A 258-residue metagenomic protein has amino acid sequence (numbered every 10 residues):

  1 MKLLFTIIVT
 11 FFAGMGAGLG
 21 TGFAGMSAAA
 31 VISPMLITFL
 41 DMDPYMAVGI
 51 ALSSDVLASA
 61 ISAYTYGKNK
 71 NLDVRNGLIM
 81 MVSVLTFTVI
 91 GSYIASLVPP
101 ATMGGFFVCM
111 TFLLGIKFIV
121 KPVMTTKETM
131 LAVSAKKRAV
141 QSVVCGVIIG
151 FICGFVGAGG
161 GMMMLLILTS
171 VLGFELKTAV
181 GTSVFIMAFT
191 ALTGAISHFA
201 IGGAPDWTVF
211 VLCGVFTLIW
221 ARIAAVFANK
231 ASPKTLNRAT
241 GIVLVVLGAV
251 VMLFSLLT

Functional and structural regions predicted by a protein language model:
M1-L19, S27, S33-F39, P44 (+3 more regions): Juxtamembrane transmembrane-helix boundary motif
G18, V48-V56, V180-A191, L244: Transmembrane helix-bundle signature of multi-pass membrane transporters/permeases
F23-I32, G157-I167: Transmembrane helix boundary and interhelical junction motifs in multipass membrane proteins
M42-I50, R75-N76, G173-V184: Membrane-interface alpha-helices at helix entry/exit sites of multi-pass transporters
S54, T182-H198, T208-A221: A small-residue-rich subset of transmembrane alpha-helices
A58-A60: Central hydrophobic cores of alpha-helical transmembrane segments in multi-pass inner-membrane proteins across all
T126-K127, A158-M163, F174-T178: Short, structured loop/turn "capping" segments at alpha-beta junctions
I152-V156: Short helix-to-loop capping/linker segments positioned immediately adjacent to catalytic or ligand/cofactor-binding
